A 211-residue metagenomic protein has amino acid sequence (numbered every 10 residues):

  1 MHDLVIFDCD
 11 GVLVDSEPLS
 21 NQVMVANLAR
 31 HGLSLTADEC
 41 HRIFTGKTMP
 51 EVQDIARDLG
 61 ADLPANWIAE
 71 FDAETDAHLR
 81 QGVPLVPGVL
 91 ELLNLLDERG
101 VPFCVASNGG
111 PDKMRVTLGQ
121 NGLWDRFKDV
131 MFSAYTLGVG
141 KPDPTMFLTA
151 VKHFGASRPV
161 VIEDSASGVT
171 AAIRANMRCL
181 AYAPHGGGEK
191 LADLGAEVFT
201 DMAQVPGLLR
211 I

Functional and structural regions predicted by a protein language model:
M1-D3, N94, G110-I211: Asp-based, Mg2+/Mn2+-dependent phosphohydrolase catalytic module
H2-R99: N-terminal helical cap/lid subdomain that shapes the substrate entry/recognition surface in HAD-like hydrolases
V12, S107-G109: Conserved phosphate-coupling serine/threonine residues in phosphotransfer and NTP-handling enzymes
L19, P50, D62, P84 (+3 more regions): Short alpha-helical
L33, R99-V101, M177, A196: Short phosphate-binding/catalytic loops that engage adenosine nucleotides
C104-V105, A181: Hydrophobic beta-strand core positions in alpha/beta domains
